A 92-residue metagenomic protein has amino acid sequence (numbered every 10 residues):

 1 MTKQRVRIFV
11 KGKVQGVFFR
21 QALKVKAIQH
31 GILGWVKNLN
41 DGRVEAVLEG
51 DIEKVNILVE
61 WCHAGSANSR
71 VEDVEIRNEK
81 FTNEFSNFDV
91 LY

Functional and structural regions predicted by a protein language model:
M1-Y92: Intrinsically disordered, low-complexity, mixed-charge
